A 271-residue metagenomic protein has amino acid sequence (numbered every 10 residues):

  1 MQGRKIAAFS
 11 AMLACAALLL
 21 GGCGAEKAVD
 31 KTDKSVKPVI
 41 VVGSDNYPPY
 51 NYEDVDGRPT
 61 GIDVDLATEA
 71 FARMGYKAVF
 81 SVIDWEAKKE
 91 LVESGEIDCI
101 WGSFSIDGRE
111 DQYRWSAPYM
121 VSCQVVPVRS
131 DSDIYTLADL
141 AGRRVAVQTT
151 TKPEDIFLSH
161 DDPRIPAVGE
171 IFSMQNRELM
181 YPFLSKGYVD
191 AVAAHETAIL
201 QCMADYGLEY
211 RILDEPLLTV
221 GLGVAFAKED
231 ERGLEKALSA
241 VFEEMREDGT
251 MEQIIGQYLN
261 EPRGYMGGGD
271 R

Functional and structural regions predicted by a protein language model:
M1-S10: Bacterial N-terminal signal peptides that target proteins for export
L20-G22: C-terminal motif of bacterial Sec signal peptides marking the signal peptidase cleavage site
G24, V64-R73, D131-I134, A138-K152 (+1 more regions): Extended ligand-binding regions for polar small-molecule ligands
V29-S103, S173, D248: Extracytoplasmic small-molecule ligand-binding "clamshell" domains of the periplasmic binding protein/Venus flytrap
S44-D45, V121-V128, A204-E243, E261-R271: Periplasmic-binding protein-like
E53, A67-Y76, P153-Q175, M203-G207: Ligand-binding cleft/hinge of the Venus flytrap
V64, T68, K77-D139, R211-P216: Acidic, polar ligand-binding/catalytic clefts
E90, S103-Q112, I156-S159, F183-T219: A ligand-binding cleft/hinge motif common to bilobed small-molecule-binding domains
